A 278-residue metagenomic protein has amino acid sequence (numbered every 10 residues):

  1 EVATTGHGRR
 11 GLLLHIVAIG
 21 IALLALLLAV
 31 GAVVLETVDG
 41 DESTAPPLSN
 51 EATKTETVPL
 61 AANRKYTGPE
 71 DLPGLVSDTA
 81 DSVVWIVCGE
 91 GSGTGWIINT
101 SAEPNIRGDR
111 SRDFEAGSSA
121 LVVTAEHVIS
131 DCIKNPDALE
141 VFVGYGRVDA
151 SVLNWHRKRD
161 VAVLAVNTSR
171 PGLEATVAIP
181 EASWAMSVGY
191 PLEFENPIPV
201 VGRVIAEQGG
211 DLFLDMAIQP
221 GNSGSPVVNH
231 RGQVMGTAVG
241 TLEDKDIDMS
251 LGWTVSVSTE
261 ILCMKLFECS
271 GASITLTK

Functional and structural regions predicted by a protein language model:
T4-V17: Short, low-complexity patches enriched in S/T/P/G
A18-V30: Hydrophobic membrane-insertion alpha-helices, especially the h-region of bacterial N-terminal signal peptides
A29-T44: Hydrophobic single-pass membrane-insertion segments
S43-D109, M264-K265, G271-K278: N-terminal activation segment of mature serine protease catalytic domains
T79-S82, E90-G93, A162, V166-E174 (+1 more regions): Active-site region of chymotrypsin-like
S92, E103-I106, G117-P197, D211-M216 (+1 more regions): Conserved active-site neighborhood of the chymotrypsin/trypsin-like protease fold
G95-I97, A150-V152, V204: Conserved hydrophobic positions within beta-strands
